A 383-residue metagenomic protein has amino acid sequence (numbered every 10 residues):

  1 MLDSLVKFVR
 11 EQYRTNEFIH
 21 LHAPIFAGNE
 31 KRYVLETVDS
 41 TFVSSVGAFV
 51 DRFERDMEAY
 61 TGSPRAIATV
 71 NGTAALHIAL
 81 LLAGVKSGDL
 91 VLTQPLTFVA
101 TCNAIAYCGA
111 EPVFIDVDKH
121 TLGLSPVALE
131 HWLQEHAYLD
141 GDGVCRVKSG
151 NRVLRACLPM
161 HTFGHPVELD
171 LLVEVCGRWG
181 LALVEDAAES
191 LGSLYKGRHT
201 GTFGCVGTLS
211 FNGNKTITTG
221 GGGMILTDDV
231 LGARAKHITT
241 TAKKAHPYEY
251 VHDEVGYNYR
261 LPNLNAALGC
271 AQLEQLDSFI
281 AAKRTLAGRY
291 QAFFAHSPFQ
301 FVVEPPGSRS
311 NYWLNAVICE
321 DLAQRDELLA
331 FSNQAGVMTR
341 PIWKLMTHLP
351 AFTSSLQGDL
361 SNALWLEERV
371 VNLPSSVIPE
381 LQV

Functional and structural regions predicted by a protein language model:
M1-V43, L373-P374: N-terminal "arm"/small-domain region of PLP-dependent enzymes with the aminotransferase-like
F8, F49-R55, S63-P64, D116 (+7 more regions): PLP-dependent aminotransferase class I/II
V43-L90, A104-Y107, F114-D116, Y138-K148 (+1 more regions): Phosphate-binding glycine-rich loop
T93-Q94, E111-T121, R340: Short beta-strand->loop structural element characteristic of the AMP-binding/adenylate-forming
T97-T101: Conserved coil-to-alpha-helix start sites within the AMP-binding
C108, R178-W179, A335: Helix C-cap/helix->beta junction micro-motif
H120-T219, M224-L226, N372: Active-site phosphate-binding strand-loop segment of PLP-dependent enzymes
